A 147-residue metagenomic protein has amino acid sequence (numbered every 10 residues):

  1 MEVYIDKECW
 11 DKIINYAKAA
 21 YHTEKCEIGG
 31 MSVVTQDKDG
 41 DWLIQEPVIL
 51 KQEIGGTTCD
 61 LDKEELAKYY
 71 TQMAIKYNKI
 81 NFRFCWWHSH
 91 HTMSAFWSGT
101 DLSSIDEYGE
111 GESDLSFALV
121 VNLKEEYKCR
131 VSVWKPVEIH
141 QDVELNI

Functional and structural regions predicted by a protein language model:
M1-C85, T92-I147: Conserved beta-strand-loop surface patch within small alpha/beta domains used for substrate/adaptor or ligand engagement
